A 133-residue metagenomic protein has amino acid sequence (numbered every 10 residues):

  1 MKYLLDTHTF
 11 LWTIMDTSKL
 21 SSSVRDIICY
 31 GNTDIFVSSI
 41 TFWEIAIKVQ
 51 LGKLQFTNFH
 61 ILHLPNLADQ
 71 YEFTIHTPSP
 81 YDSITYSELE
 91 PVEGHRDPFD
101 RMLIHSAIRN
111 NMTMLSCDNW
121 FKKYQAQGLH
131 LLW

Functional and structural regions predicted by a protein language model:
M1-V37, L51-N66, N119, Q125 (+1 more regions): Short, well-structured N-terminal submotif of metal-dependent ribonuclease cores
T7-H8, I45, Y86, A107: Generic structural signal for small/hydrophobic residues in well-ordered secondary structure, especially within
T9, T41-F42, D82, L103 (+1 more regions): Alpha-helix capping/helix-boundary segments
P65-V92: Acidic catalytic patch
F99: Acidic donor-binding loop at a coil-to-helix junction in glycosyltransferase catalytic cores that engages
M102-W133: Acidic, PIN/NYN-like endoribonuclease modules and their adjacent C-terminal/linker elements
